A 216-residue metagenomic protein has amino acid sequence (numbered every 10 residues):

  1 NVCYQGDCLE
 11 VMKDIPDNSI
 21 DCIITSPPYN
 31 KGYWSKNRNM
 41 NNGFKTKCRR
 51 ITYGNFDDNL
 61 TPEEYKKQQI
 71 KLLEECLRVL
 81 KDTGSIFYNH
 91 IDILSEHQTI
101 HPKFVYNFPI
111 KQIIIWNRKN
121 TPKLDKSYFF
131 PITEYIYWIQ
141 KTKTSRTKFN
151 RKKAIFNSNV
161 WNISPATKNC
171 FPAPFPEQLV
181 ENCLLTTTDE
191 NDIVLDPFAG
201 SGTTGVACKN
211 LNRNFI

Functional and structural regions predicted by a protein language model:
N1-I216: Core catalytic lobe of class I
